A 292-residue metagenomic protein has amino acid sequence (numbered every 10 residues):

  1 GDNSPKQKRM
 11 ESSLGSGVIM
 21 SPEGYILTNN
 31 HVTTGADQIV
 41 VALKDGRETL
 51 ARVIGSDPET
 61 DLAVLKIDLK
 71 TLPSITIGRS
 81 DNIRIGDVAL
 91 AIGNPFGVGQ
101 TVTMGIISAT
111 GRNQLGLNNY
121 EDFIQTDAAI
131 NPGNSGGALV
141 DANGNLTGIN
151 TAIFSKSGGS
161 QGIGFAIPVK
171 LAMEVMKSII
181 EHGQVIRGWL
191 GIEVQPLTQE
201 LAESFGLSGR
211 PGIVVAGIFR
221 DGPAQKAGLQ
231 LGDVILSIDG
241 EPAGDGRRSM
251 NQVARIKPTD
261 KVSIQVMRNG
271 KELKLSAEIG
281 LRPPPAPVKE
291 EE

Functional and structural regions predicted by a protein language model:
G1-I26, V32-V40, R47-E48, L62 (+4 more regions): Glycine-biased strand-turn-strand hairpin within the trypsin-fold
P5-E11, A36-I39, L72, I92-I106 (+4 more regions): Active-site loop architecture of trypsin-fold serine endopeptidases
E11, N30, L72, G78-N82 (+3 more regions): Short, surface-exposed secondary-structure edge patches
S16, P22-Y25, E48-I54, K66 (+4 more regions): C-terminal recognition in membrane/secretory proteostasis and scaffolding
Y25, R47, E59, R79-Q100: Short glycine/Trp-rich loop-beta-loop segment that forms part of the substrate-binding cleft
H31, V88, N94-P95, A152 (+2 more regions): Short, surface-exposed secondary-structure boundary micro-motifs
D37-K44, A91-G93, D260-M267: Short conserved beta-strand and strand-loop elements enriched in small hydrophobics with frequent Asp/Gly
D68, P73-D81, I85-L90, P132-S135: Cleft-lining beta-strand/loop regions that shape enzyme active-site pockets
